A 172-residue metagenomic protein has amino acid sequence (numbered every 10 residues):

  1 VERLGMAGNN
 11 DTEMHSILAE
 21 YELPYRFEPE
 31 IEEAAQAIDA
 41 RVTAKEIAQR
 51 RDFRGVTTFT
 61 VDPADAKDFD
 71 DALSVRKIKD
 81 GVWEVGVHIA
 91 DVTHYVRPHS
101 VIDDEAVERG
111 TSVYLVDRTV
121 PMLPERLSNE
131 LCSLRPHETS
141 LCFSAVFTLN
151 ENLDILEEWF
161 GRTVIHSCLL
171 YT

Functional and structural regions predicted by a protein language model:
V1-G86, T93-E138, C168: Charge-lined substrate channels and their catalytic hotspots, especially those that engage the 3′ end of RNA
K77-K79, L149-D154: Short acidic-glycine loop/turn motifs at beta-strand connectors
H88-A90, T148: Short beta-strand segments
A145: Basic- and aromatic-enriched surface patches that contact anionic nucleotides/nucleic acids
L156-E158: Short beta-strand segments
F160-C168: Short, solvent-exposed aromatic-acidic interface loops
Y171-T172: Conserved small/polar residues in nucleotide/adenosyl-binding loops
